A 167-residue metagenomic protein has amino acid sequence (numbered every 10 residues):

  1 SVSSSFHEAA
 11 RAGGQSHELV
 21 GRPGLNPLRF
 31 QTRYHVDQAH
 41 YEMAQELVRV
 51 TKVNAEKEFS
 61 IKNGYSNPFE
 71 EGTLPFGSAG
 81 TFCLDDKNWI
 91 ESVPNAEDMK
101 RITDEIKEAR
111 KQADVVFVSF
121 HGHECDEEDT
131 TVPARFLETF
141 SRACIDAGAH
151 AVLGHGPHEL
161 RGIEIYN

Functional and structural regions predicted by a protein language model:
S1-N167: Acidic, metal/ion-coordinating pockets
